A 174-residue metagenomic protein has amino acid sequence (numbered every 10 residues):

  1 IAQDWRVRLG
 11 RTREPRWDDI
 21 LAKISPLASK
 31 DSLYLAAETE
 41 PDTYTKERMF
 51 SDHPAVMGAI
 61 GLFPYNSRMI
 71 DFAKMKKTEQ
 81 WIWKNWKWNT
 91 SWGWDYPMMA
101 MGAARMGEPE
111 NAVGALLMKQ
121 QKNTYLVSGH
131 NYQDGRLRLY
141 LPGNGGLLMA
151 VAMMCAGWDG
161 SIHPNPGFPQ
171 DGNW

Functional and structural regions predicted by a protein language model:
I1-G160: Active-site core of glycosidic bond-cleaving carbohydrate-active enzymes
N165-W174: Surface beta-strand/loop "capping" patches
